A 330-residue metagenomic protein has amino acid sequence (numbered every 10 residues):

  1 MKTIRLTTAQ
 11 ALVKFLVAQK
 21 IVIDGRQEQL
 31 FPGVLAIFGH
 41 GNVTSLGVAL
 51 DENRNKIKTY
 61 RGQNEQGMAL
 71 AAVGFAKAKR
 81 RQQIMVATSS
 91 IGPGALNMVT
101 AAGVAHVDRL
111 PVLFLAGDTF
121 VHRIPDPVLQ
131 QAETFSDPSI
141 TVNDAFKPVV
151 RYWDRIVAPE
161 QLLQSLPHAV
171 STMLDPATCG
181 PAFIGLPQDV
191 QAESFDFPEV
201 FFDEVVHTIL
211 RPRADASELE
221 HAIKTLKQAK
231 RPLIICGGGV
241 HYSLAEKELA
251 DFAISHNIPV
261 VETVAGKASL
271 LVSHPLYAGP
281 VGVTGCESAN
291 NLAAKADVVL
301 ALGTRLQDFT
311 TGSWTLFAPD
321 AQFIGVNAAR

Functional and structural regions predicted by a protein language model:
K2-R330: N-terminal alpha/beta PP-like core and its mobile active-site loop of ThDP/TPP-dependent enzymes
